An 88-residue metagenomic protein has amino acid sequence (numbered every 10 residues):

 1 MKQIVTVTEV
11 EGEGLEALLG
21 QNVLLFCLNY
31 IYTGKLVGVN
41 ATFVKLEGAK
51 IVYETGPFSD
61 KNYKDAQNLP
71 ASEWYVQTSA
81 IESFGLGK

Functional and structural regions predicted by a protein language model:
K2-K88: Conserved RNA-binding domains used in RNP assembly and mRNA/RNA metabolism
